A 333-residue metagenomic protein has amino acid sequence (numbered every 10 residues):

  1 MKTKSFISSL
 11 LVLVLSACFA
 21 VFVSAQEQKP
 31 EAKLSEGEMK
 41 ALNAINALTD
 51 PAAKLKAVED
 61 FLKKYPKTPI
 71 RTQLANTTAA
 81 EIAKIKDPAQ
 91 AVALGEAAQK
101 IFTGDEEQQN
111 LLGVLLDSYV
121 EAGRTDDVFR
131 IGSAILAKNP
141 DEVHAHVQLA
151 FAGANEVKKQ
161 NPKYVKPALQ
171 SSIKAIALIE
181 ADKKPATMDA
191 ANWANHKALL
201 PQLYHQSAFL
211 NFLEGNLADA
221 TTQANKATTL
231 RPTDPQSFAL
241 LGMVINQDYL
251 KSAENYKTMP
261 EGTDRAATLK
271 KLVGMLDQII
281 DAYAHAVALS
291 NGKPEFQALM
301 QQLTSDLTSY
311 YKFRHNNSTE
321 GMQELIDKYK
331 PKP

Functional and structural regions predicted by a protein language model:
K2, F22-E96, I101-N110: N-terminal leader/linker segments that initiate helical-solenoid repeat arrays
Q28-K33, K184-M188, T258, G262-V273 (+1 more regions): Terminal, low-structured helical/coil segments at or just beyond the last alpha-helical repeat
I45-L48, I82-K86, Y119-G123, A150-P162 (+5 more regions): Short coil/turn linking the two alpha-helices of tandem helical-hairpin repeats
A52, I85, A89, F151-A198 (+2 more regions): Short coil/linker segments at helix-helix boundaries
K63-P66, Q99-T103, A134-A137, Q170 (+5 more regions): Conserved structural position within tetratricopeptide repeats
P66-P69, T103-E106, P140-D141, E180 (+3 more regions): Short coil turns that delineate tetratricopeptide repeat
R71-L74, Q108-L111, A145, P185 (+3 more regions): TPR alpha-solenoid repeat register
Q73-T78, N110-V114, Q148-L149, L199 (+2 more regions): Canonical tetratricopeptide repeat
